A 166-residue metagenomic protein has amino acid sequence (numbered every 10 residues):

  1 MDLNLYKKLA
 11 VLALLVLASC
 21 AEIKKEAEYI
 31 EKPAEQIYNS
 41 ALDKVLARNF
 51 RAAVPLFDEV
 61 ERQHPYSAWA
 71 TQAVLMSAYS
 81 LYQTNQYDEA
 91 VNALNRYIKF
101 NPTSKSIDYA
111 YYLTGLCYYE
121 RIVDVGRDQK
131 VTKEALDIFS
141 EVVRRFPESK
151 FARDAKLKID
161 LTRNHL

Functional and structural regions predicted by a protein language model:
M1-A10: Bacterial N-terminal signal peptides that target proteins for export
D2-L3, V16-L166: Acidic, polar-rich low-complexity tracts and alpha-helical solenoid repeat scaffolds
A10-V16: Hydrophobic helical h-region of N-terminal Sec-dependent signal peptides in bacterial secretory/periplasmic proteins
